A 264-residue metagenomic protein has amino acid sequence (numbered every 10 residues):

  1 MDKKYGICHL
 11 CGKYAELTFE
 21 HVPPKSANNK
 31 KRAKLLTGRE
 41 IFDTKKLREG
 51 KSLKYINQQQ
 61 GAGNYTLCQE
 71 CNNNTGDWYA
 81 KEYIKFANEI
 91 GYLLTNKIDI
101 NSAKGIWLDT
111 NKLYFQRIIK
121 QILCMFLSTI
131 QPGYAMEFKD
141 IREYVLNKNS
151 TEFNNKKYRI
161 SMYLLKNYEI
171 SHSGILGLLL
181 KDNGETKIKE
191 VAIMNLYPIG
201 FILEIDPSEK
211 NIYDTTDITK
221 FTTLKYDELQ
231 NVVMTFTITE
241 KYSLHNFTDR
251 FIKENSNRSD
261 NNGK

Functional and structural regions predicted by a protein language model:
M1-D77: An N-terminal structural lobe/cap that precedes and organizes the functional/catalytic core across diverse proteins
D2, S52-G133: Catalytic cores of phosphodiester-bond-cleaving enzymes
L17, G63, R117, T186-K189 (+1 more regions): Short, well-structured alpha-helical interface segments that form or flank functional binding sites
R32, G38, C71, T75 (+6 more regions): Generic structural signal of hydrophobic/aromatic residues within well-ordered alpha-helices of folded domains
A33-L36, L47-R48, Y92-N96, I100 (+1 more regions): Short alpha-helical interface elements
D43-E49, L53-K54, K97-I100, L176-N183: Low-complexity, polar-biased intrinsically disordered regions enriched in Pro/Ser/Thr/Gly
D43-T44, Y92-T95, D227-L229: Glycine-rich loops and low-complexity Gly/Arg-rich segments that provide flexible linkers or classic glycine-based
Q131-K264: C-terminal, charged low-complexity interaction regions
